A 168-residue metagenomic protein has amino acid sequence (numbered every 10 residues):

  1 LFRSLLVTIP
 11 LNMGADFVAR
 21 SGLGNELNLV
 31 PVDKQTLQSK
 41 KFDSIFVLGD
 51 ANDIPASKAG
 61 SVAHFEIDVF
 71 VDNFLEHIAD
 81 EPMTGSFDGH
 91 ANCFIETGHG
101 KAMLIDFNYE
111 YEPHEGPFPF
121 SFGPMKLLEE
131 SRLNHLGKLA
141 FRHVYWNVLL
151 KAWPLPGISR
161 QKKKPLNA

Functional and structural regions predicted by a protein language model:
S4-D68, L75-E76: FAD-site-proximal beta/loop scaffold in flavoenzymes
T8-G14, I78-A79, D88-F94, F107-M125: Short, surface-exposed, charge-dense and proline/glycine-enriched linear segments
G22-V30, I45-I54, G85-F94, R132-F141 (+1 more regions): Noncatalytic linker/hinge segments flanking ATPase motor cores
N28-F46, T97-F118: FAD-binding beta-loop-beta segment adjacent to the flavin cofactor pocket
T36-F42, S61, E76-E81, P124-E129 (+1 more regions): Short C-terminal domain-edge/linker segments immediately following a structured domain
A51-A91, I95-T97, I105-D106: A conserved FAD-binding loop/helix module that cradles the flavin
L104-A168: C-terminal auxiliary extensions adjacent to catalytic cores
